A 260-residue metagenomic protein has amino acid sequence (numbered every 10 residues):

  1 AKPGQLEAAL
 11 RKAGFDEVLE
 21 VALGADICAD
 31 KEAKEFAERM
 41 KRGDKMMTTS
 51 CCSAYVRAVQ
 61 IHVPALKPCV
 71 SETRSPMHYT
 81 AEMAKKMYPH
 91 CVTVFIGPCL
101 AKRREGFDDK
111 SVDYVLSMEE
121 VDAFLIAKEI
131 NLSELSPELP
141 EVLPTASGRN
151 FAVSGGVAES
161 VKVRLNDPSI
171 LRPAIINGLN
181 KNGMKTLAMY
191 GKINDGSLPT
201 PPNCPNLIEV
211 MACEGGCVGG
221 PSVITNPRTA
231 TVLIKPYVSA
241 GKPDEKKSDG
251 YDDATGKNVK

Functional and structural regions predicted by a protein language model:
A1-K260: Iron-sulfur-associated redox domains of electron-transfer enzymes in respiratory and anaerobic energy metabolism
